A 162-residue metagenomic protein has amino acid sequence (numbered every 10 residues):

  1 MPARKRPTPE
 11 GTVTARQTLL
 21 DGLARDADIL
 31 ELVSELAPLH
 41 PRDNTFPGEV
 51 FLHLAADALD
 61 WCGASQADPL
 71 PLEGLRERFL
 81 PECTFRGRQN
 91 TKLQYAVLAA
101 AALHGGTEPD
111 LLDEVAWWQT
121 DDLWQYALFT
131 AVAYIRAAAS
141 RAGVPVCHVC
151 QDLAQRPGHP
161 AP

Functional and structural regions predicted by a protein language model:
M1-P162: Solvent-exposed interaction surfaces and binding hotspots enriched for charged
